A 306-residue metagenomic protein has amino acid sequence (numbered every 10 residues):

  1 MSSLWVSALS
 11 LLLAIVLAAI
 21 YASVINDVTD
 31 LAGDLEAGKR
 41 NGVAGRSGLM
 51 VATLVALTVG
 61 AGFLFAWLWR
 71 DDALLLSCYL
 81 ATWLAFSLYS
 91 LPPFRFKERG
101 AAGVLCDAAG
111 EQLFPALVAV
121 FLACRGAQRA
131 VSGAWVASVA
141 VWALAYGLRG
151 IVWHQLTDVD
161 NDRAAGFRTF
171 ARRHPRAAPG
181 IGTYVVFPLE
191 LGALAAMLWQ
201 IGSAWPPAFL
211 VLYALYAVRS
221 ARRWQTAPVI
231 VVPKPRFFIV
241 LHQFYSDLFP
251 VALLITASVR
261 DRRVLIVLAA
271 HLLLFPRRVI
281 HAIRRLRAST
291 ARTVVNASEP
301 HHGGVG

Functional and structural regions predicted by a protein language model:
M1-I25, A73-S87, R129-W153: Membrane-embedded alpha-helical segments that form the functional core of polytopic membrane enzymes, especially those
L13, L31-L80, F167-F209: Multi-pass membrane catalytic core of lipid/isoprenoid biosynthesis enzymes
A14-G42, Y146-A171: Acidic (Asp/Glu-rich) catalytic motifs at the cytosolic membrane interface
V16-A18, A81-L91, W142-L148, V211-R223 (+1 more regions): Alpha-helical transmembrane segments and their membrane-interface exit regions
D27-V28, A32, A85-G100, I151 (+2 more regions): C-terminal ends of transmembrane helices
A44-Q128: Intramembrane alpha-helical segments
L54-G62, D107-V120, G180-L194, H242-A252: Core segments of transmembrane alpha-helices that mediate helix-helix packing or line hydrophobic substrate/ligand
L105, P206-G306: Extended hydrophobic alpha-helices typical of membrane-associated regions
